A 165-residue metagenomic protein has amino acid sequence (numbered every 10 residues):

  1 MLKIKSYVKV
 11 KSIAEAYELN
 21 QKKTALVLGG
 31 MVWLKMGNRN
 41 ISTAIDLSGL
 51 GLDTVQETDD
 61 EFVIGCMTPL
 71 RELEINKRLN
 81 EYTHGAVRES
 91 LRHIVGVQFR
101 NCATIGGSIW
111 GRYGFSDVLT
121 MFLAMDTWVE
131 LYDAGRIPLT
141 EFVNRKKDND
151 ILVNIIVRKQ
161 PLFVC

Functional and structural regions predicted by a protein language model:
M1-C165: C-terminal structural segment of proteins
